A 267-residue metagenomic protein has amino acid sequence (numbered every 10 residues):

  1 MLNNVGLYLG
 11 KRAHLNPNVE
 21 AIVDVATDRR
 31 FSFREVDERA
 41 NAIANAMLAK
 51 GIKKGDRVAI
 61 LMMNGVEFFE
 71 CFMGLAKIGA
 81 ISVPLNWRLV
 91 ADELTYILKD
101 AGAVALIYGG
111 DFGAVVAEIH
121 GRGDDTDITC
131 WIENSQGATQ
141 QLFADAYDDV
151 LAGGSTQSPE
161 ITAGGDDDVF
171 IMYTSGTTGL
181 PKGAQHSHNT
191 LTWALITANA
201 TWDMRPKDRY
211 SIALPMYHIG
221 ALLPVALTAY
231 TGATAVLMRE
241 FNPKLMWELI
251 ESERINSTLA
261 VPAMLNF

Functional and structural regions predicted by a protein language model:
L2, N18-G65, F69-M73, V90-T95 (+1 more regions): Conserved AMP-binding/adenylate-forming core of the ANL superfamily
L9-G10, A49-K50, K77-A152: Structural core segment of the AMP-binding/adenylate-forming
P17-N18, A152-Y173, L180, D203-R209: Conserved pre-ATP/AMP-binding loop-to-beta segment of ANL
R30-R34, T162, V169-W193: Conserved AMP-binding A3 loop
D37-A42, A152-S155, F170, A184-R205 (+3 more regions): Conserved structural elements of the adenylate-forming
R57, M63-V83, W87-A91, K99-A105 (+4 more regions): A short helix-loop-beta submotif of the ANL/AMP-binding
M63, Y108-A117, L214, F241 (+1 more regions): Adenylate-forming
T192-R209, Y217-S257: Conserved AMP-binding/adenylation subdomain of ANL enzymes
